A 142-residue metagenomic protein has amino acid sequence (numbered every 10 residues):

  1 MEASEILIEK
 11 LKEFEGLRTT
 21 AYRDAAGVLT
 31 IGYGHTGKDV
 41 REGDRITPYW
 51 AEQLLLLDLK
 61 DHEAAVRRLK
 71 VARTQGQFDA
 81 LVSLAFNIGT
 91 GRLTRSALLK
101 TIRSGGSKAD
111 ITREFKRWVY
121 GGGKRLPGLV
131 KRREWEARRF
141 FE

Functional and structural regions predicted by a protein language model:
M1-V28, H35-V71, G91-E142: Long, amphipathic alpha-helical surface segments
Q77: Structured, non-membrane catalytic/scaffold regions adjacent to prosthetic-group chemistry
A85-T90: Short alpha-helix boundary/capping elements
